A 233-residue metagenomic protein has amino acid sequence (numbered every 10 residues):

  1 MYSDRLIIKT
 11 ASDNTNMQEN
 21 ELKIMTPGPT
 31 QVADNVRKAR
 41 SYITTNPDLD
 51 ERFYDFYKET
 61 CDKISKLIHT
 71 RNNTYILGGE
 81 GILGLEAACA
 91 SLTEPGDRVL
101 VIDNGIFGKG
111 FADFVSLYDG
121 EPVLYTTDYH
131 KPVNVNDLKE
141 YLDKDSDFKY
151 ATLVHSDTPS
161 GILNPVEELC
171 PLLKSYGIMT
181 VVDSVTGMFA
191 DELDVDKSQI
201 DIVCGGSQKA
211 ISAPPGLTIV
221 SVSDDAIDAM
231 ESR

Functional and structural regions predicted by a protein language model:
R5, R37-R40, R52, R71 (+2 more regions): Arginine residue identity/basic-tract feature
R5-Q18: Short, Lys/Arg-enriched N-terminal segments with co-localized hydrophobic residues within the first ~10-30 amino acids
Q18-E19, T26-I68: Glycine-rich phosphate-binding segment of PLP-dependent enzymes
E19-T26, T30, N35, E59 (+2 more regions): Conserved PLP-enzyme active-site core in the AAT-like
D50-Y54, G78, P159: Short acidic-aromatic active-site loops that bind/stabilize oxyanions
H69-I76: Glycine-rich phosphate-binding "P-loop"
